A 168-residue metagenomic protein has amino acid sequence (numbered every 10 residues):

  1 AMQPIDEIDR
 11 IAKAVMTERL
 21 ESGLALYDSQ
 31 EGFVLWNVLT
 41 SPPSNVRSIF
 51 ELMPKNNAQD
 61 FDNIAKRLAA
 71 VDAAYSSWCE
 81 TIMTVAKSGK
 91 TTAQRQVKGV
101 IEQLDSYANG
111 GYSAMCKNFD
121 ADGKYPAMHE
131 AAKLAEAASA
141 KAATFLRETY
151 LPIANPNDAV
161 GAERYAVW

Functional and structural regions predicted by a protein language model:
A1-W168: N-terminal maturation segment of proteins
